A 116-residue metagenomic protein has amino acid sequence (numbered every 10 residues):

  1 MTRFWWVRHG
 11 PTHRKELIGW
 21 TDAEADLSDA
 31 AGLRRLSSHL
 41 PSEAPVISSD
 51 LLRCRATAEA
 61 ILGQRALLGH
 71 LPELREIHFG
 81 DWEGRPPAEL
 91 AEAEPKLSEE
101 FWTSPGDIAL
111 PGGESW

Functional and structural regions predicted by a protein language model:
T2-R65, A93, W116: Active-site-proximal alpha-helix that buttresses catalytic centers in soluble enzyme cores
E24, Q64-W116: Phosphate-handling substructures
